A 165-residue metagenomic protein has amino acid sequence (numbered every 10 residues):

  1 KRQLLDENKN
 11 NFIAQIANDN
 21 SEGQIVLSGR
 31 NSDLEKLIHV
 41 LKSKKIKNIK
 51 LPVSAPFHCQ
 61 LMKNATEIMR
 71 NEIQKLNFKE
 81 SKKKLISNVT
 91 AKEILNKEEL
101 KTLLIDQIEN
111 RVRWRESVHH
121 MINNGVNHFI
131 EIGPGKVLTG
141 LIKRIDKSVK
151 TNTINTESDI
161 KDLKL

Functional and structural regions predicted by a protein language model:
K1-R144, N152, S158-L165: Acyltransferase
